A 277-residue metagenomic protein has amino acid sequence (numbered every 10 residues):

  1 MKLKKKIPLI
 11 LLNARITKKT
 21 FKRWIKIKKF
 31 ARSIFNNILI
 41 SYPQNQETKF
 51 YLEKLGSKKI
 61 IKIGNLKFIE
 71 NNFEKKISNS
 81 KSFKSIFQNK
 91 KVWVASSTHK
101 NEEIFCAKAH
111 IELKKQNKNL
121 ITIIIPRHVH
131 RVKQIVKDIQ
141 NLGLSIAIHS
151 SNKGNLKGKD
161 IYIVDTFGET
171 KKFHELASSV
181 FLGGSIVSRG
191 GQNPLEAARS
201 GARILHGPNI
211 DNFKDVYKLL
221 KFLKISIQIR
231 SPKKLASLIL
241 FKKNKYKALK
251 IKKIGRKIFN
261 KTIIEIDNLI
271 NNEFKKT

Functional and structural regions predicted by a protein language model:
M1-T277: Nucleotide-activated sugar donor-binding and catalytic core shared by glycosyltransferases and related lipid-linked
